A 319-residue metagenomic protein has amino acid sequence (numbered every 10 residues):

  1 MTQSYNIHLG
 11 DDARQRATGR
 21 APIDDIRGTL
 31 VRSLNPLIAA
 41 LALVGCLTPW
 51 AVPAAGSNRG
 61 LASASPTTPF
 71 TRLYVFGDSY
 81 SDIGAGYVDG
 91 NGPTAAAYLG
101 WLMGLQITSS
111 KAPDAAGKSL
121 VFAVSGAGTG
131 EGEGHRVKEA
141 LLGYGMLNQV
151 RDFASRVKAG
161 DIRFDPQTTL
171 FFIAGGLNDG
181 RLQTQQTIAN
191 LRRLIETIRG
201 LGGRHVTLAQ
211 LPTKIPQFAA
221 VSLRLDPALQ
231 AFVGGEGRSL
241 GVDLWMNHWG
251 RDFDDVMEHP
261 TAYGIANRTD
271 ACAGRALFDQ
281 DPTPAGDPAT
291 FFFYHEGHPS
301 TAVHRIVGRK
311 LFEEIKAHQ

Functional and structural regions predicted by a protein language model:
Y5-H8, D25: Intrinsic-disorder-associated, low-complexity terminal segments enriched in Asp/Asn/His/Tyr and depleted of Lys/Arg
R16: Cationic, low-complexity basic patches in intrinsically disordered or flexible, solvent-exposed regions
I26-I38: Bacterial N-terminal signal peptides that target proteins for export
I38-T48: Bacterial N-terminal signal peptides
W50-Q319: Conserved active-site regions of diverse hydrolases
